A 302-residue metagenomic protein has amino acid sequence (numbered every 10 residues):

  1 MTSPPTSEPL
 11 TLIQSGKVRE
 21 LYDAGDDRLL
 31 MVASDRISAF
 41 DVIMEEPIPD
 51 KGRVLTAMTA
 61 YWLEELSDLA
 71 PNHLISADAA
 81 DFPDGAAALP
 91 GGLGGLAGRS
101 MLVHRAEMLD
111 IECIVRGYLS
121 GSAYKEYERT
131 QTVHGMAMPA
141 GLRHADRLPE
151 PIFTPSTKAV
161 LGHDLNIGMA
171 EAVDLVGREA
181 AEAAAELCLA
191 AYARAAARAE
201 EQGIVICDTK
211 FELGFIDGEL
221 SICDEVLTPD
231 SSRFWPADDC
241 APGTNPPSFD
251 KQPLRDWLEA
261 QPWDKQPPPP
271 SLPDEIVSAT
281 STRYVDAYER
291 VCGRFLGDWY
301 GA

Functional and structural regions predicted by a protein language model:
M1-S156, D264-S271, E275-A302: Active-site loop/lid in soluble adenylation, ligation, and acyl-transfer enzymes
R28, M108-D110, G203-I206, D217-S221: Coil-to-beta-strand transition motifs
S34, T56, S221-P229: Catalytic cores of nucleic-acid ligases and guanylyltransferases
R53, A57, E179, A183-E186 (+4 more regions): Generic recognition of stable, solvent-exposed alpha-helical segments in well-folded globular domains
V115, I206-V226: Conserved metal-phosphate-binding beta-hairpin within the catalytic cores of diverse ATP-dependent phosphoryl-transfer
D146-R178: A short mid-domain helix/strand-loop element embedded in enzyme catalytic domains that forms or borders the active-site
V176-C207: A long amphipathic alpha-helix within ATP-dependent nucleotide-binding catalytic cores
V226-A287, V291: C-terminal helix-cap and adjacent tail motif
